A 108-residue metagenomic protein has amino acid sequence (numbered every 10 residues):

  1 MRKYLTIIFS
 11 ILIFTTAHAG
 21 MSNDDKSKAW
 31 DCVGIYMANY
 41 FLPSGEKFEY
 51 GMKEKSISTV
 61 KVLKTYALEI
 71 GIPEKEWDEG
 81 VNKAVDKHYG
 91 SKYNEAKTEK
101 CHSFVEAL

Functional and structural regions predicted by a protein language model:
Y4-A17: Sec-dependent N-terminal signal peptides
L5-T6, A29-D31, S56: Sequence-pattern detector for short linear motifs and compositional/periodic biases rather than a specific fold
S10, N23-D24, K92: Residue-level detector of secondary-structure boundary/capping sites
I13, Y36-M37, V105: Generic short alpha-helical hydrophobic face used as a protein-protein interaction/packing hotspot
G20-L42: Immediate post-signal-peptide N-terminus of mature secreted/exported proteins
F41-E49: Short, solvent-exposed secondary-structure capping/transition elements
F48-L108: Compact alpha-helical subdomains of small soluble proteins
